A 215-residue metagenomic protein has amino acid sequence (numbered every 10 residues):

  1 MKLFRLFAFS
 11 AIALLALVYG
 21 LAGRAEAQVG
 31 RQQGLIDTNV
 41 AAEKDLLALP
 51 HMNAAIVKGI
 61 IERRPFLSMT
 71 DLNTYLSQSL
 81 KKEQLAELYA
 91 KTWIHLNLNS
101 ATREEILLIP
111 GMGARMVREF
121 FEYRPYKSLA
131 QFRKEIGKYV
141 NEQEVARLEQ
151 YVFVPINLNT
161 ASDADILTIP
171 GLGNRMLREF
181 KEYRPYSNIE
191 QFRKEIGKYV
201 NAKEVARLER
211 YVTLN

Functional and structural regions predicted by a protein language model:
M1-A11: Bacterial N-terminal signal peptides that target proteins for export
L15-R24: C-terminal segment of classical bacterial N-terminal signal peptides
A25-L47: Short N-terminal segments immediately surrounding and downstream of signal-peptide cleavage
V29, T70, L76-N97, I136-N159 (+1 more regions): Alpha-helical interaction/regulatory segments in DNA maintenance proteins
L47-L49, G59-R63, L107-I109, E119-Y123 (+2 more regions): A structural feature that tracks compact, well-ordered secondary-structure segments with a strong bias toward
L47-L88, E122, K127-Q131, Y139 (+1 more regions): N-terminal, post-signal-peptide region of Sec/Tat-exported proteins
N53-A54, G113, G173, N201: Small-residue hinge/turn detector
S100-R115, P155-R175, F180: Short, solvent-exposed interaction modules
